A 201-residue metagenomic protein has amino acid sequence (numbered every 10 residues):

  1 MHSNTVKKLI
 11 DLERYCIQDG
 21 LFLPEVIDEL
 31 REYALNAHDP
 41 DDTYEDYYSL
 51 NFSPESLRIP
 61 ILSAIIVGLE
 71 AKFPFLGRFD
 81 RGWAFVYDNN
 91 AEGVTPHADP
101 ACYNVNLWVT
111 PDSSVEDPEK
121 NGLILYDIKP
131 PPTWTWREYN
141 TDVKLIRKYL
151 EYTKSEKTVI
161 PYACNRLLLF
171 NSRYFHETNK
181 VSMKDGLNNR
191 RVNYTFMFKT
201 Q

Functional and structural regions predicted by a protein language model:
H2-G77, A84-Y87, A91-G93: Non-heme Fe(II)/2-oxoglutarate
R78-Q201: Catalytic core of non-heme Fe(II) oxygenases with the double-stranded beta-helix
